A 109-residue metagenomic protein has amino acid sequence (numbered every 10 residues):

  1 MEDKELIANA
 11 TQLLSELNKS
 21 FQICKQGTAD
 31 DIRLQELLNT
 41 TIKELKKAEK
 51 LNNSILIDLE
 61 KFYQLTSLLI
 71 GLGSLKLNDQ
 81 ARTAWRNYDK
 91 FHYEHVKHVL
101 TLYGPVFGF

Functional and structural regions predicted by a protein language model:
M1-N39, V96-F109: Short terminal alpha-helical segments
D3-L6, A10, A48, N52-D58 (+3 more regions): Intrinsic-disorder-associated interaction segments
F21-L72: Amphipathic alpha-helical interaction modules
Q64-F109: Amphipathic alpha-helical binding modules
